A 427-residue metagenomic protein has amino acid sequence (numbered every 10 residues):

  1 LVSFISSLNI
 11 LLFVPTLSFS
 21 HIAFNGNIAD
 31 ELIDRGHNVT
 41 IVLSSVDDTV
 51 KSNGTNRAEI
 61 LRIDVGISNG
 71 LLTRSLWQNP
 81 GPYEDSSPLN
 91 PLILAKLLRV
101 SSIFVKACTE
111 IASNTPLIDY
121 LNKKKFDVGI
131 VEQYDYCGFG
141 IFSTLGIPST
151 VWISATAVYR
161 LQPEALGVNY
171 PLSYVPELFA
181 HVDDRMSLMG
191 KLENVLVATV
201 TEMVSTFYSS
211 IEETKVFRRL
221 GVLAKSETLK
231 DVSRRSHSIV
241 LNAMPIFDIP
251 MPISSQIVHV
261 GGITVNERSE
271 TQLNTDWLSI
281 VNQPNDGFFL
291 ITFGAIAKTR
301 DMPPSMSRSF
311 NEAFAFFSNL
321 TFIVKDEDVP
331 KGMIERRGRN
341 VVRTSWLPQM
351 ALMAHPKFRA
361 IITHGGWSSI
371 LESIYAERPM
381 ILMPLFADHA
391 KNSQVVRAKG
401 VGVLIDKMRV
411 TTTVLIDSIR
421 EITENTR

Functional and structural regions predicted by a protein language model:
V2-G221, T228, F247, Q256-F288 (+2 more regions): Glycosyltransferase specificity loop/lid
V232-I249: Long, low-complexity segments enriched in small/aliphatic residues
